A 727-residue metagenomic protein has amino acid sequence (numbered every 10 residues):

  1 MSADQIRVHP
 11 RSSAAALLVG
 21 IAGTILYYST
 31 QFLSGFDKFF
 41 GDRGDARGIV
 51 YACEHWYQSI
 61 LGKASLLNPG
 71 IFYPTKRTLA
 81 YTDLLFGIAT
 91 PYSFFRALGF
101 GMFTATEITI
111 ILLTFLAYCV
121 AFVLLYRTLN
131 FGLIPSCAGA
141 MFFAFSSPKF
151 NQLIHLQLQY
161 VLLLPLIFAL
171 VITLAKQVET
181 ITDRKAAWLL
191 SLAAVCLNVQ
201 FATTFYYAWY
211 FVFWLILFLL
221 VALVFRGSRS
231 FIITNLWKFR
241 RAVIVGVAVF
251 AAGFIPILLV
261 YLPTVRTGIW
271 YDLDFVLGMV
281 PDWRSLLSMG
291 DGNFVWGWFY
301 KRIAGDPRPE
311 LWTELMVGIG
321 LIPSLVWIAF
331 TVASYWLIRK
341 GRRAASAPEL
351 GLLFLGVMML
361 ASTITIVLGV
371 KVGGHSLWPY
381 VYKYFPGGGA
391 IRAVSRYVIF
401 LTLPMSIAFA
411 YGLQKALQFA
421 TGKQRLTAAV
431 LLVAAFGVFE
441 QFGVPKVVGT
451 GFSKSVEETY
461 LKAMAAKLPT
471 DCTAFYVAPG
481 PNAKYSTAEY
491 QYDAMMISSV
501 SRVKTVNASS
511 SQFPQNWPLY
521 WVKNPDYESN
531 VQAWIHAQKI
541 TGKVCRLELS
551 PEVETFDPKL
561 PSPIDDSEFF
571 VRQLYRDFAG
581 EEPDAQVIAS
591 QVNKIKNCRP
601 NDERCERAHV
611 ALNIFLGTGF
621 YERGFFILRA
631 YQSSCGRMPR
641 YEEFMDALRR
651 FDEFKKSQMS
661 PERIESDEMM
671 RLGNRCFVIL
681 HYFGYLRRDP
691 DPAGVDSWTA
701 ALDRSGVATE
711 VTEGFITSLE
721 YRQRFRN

Functional and structural regions predicted by a protein language model:
A3-Q5, A175-T180, F211-A248, S334-A345: Perimembrane helix-loop-helix junctions
G20-A22, T109-T128, L133-R226, G246-F250 (+1 more regions): Membrane-embedded helix bundles of polyisoprenyl
G23-A117, M141, S146-N151, H155-V161 (+4 more regions): Membrane-interface coil-to-helix junctions
F39, N151-Q159, V280-D282, K301-V317 (+2 more regions): Membrane-helix boundary/interfacial segments in multi-pass membrane proteins
R43-G48, W56-S59, G253-S334: Periplasmic/ER-lumenal interhelical loops and adjacent helix-loop junctions in multi-pass membrane proteins
V243-A251, A345-A347, I407, Y411-F442: Signature aromatic-anchored transmembrane alpha helix within multi-pass, membrane-resident enzymes that catalyze glycan
V438-P561: Extracytoplasmic
K559-N727: Composition-driven recognition of low-complexity segments enriched in small/aliphatic/hydroxylated residues
